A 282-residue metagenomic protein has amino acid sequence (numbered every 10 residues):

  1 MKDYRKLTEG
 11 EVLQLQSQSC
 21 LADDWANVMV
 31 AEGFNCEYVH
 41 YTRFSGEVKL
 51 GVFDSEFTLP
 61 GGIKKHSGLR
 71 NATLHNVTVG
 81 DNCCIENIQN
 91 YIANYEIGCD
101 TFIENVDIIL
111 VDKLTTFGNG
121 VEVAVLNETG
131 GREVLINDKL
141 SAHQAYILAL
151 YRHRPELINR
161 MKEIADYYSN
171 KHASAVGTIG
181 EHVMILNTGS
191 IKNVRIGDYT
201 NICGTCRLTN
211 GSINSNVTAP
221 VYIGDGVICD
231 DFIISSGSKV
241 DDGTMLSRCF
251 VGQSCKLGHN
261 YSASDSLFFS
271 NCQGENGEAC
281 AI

Functional and structural regions predicted by a protein language model:
M1-A281: Domain-scale signature associated with acetyltransferase and cell-envelope carbohydrate enzymes
